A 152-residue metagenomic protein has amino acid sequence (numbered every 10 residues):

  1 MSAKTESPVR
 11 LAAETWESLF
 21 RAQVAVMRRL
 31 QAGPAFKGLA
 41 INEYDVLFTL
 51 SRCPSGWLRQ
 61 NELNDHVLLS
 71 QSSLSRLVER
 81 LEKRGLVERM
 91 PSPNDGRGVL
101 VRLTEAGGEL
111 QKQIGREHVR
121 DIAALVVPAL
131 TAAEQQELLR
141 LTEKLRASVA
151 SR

Functional and structural regions predicted by a protein language model:
M1-K37, R84: N-terminal leader segment of winged-helix/HTH proteins
M1-R10, A132-R152: C-terminal regulatory/oligomerization modules of transcriptional regulators
S2, E79-R140: Charged, amphipathic alpha-helical coiled-coil/dimerization segments
F20, F48-S55, G115, E143: Short, locally clustered residues in the helix-turn-helix/winged-helix DNA-binding domain
A22, V26, L30, V67 (+3 more regions): Alpha-helical linker/hinge and terminal dimerization helices associated with HTH transcriptional regulators
R28-S70: N-terminal helix-turn-helix DNA-binding core of bacterial DNA-binding proteins
